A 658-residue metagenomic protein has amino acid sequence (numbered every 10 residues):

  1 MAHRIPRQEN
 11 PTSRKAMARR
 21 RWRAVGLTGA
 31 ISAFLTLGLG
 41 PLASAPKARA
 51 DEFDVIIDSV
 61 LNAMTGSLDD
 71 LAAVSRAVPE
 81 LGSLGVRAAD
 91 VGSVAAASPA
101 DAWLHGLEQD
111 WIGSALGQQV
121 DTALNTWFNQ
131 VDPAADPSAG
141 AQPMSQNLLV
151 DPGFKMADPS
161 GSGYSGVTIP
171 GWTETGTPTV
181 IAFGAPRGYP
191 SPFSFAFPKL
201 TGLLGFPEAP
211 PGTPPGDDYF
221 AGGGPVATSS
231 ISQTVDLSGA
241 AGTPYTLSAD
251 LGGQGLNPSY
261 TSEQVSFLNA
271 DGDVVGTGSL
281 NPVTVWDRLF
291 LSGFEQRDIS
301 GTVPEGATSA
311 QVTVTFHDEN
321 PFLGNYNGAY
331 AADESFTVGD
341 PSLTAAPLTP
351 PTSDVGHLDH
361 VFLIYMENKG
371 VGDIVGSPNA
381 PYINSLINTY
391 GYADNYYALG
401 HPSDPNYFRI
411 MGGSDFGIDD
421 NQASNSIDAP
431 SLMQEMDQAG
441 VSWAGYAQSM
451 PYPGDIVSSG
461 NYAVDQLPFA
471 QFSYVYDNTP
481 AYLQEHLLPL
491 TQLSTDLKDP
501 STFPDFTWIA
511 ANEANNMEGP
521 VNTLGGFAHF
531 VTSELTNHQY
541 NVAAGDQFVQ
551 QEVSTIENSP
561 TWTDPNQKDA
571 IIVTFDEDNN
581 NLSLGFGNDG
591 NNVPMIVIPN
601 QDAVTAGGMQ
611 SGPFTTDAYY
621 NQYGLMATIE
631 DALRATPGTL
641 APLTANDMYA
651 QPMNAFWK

Functional and structural regions predicted by a protein language model:
M1-Q146, G184-T213, A270, G339-G356 (+4 more regions): Composition-driven, intrinsically disordered low-complexity tracts enriched in small residues
Q142-P244, S248-G252, V275-G276, L280-E305 (+1 more regions): Aromatic (Trp/Tyr/Phe) and Gly/Pro-enriched flexible surface segments
D236, L268, D333-S342, I598-Q601 (+1 more regions): Short beta-strand-to-coil "C-cap" segments at the C-terminal boundary of structured domains/repeats, marking
N257-E263: Short coil-to-beta strand junction motifs in C2/discoidin
E263-N269: Conserved aromatic beta-strand anchor motif in extracellular beta-sandwich/beta-rich domains
A270-D271, Q438: Short, ordered coil/turn segments that flank beta-strands lining enzyme active or ligand-binding pockets
A345-K658: N-terminal pro-sequences and low-complexity stem/linker regions of secreted or lumenal proteins
